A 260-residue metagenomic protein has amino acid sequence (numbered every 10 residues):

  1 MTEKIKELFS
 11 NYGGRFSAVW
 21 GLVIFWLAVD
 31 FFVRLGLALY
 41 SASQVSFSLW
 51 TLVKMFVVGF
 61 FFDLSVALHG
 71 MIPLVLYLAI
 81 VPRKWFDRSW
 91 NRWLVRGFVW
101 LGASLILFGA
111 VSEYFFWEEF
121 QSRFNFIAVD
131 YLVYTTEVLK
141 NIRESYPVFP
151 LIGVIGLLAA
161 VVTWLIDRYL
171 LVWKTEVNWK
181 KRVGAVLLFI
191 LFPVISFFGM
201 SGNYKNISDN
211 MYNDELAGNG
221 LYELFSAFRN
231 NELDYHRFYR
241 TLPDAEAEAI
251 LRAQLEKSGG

Functional and structural regions predicted by a protein language model:
T2-D234: Transmembrane and membrane-interface helices of multi-pass, inner-membrane envelope-modifying transferases
G220-G260: Membrane/wall-proximal cationic-aromatic binding patches
